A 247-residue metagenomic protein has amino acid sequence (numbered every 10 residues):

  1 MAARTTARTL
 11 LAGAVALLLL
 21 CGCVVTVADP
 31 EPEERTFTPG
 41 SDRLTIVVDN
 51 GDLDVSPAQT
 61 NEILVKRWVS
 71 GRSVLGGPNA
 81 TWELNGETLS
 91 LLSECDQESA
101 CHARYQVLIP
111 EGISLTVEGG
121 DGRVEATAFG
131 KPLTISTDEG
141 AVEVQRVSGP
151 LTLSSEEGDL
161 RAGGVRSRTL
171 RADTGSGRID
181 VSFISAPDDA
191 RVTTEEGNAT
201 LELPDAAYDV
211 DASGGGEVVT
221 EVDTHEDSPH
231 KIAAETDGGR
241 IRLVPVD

Functional and structural regions predicted by a protein language model:
A2-L75, D96-H102, Q106, G216-S228: Short acidic/polar N-terminal linker immediately downstream of export determinants
E34-T38, P78-P150, L160-A162, T220-D247: Right-handed parallel beta-helix
D49, G120, D138, E156 (+3 more regions): Polar/charged low-complexity regions in secreted precursors and cytosolic/nuclear IDRs
L53, V124, G140-V142, G158-L160 (+2 more regions): Acidic Asp/Glu-based divalent-cation binding sites
T60, W68-S70, P110-G112, F129 (+5 more regions): Solvent-exposed coil/turn segments that connect beta secondary-structure elements in extracytoplasmic/periplasmic
N61-I63, E87, C101-A103, E111-I113 (+3 more regions): A generic structural signal for short beta-strands and their flanking turns/coil linkers
G163-D247: Short, surface-exposed interaction patches in beta-rich subdomains that mediate adhesion/assembly near membranes
